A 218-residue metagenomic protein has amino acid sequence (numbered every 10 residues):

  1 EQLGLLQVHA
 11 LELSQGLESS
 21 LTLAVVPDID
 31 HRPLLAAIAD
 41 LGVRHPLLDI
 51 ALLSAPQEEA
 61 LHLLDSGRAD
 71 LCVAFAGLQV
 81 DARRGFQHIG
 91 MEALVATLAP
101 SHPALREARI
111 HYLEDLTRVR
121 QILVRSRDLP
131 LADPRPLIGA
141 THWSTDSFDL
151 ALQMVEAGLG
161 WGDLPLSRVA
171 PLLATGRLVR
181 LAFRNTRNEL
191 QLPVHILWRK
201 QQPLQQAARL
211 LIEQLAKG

Functional and structural regions predicted by a protein language model:
E1-Q15, H31: Alpha-helical "hinge/linker" immediately C-terminal to small N-terminal DNA-binding modules
H9-A10, P33-R44, L210-G218: Generic non-transmembrane alpha-helical segments
E18-D81: Central regulatory/effector-binding core of bacterial HTH transcription factors
S20-A24, C72, T97, I122 (+2 more regions): Short, well-ordered beta-strand segments
I29-R32, E58-E59, L71, L129 (+3 more regions): Short alpha-helical
Q79, R83-L159, L166-E189, R209 (+2 more regions): C-terminal regulatory
T97-P103, P193-L204: A bilobed periplasmic-binding-protein/Venus flytrap-type ligand-binding module shared by bacterial periplasmic
